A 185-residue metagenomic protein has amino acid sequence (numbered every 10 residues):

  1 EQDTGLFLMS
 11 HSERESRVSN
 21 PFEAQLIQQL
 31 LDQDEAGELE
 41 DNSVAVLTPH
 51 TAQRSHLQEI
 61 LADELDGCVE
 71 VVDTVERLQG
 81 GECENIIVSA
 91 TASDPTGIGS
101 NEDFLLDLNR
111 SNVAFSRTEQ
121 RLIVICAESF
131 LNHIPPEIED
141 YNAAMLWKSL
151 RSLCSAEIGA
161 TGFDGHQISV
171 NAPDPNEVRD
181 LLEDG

Functional and structural regions predicted by a protein language model:
E1-I60: Conserved helicase/translocase motor-coupling segment
D3, A62, P95-G185: Helicase C-terminal subdomain and adjacent C-terminal extension
E23, I27, V71, D107-R110: Amphipathic coiled-coil/heptad-repeat helices and related helical stalk/stem segments that mediate oligomerization
L31-E35, S43, T74-R77, R110-N112: Generic recognition of flexible, low-complexity loop/linker segments
S43-A45, E64-V75: Conserved RecA-like helicase motor-core motifs
T48-A52, V72-Q79: Conserved helicase motor
A52-L57, Q79, D94-T96, L131-H133: Flexible loop/turn segments at secondary-structure boundaries
D73, G81-S93, V113, R121-I125: A short beta-strand element within the Helicase C-terminal
